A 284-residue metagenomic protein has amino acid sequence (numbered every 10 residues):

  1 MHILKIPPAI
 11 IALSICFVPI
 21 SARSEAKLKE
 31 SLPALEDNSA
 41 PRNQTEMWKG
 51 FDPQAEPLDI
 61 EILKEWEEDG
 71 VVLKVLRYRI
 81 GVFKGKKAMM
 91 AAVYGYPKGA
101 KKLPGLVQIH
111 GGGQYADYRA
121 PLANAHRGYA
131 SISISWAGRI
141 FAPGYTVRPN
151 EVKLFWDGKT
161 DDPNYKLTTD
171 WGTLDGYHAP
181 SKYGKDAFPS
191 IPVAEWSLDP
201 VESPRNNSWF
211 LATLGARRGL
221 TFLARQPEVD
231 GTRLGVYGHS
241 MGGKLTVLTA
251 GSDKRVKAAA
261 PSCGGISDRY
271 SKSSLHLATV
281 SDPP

Functional and structural regions predicted by a protein language model:
M1-I10: Bacterial N-terminal signal peptides that target proteins for export
A9-F17: Bacterial N-terminal signal peptides
A22-A26: Boundary at the C-terminal end of the N-terminal hydrophobic targeting segment
G50-A100: N-terminal cap/lid segment of alpha/beta-hydrolase-fold proteins
K102-G111: Short beta-strand element of the alpha/beta-hydrolase
G113-Y115, S131: Serine-hydrolase catalytic-loop signature spanning alpha/beta hydrolases and amidase-signature enzymes
L122-L214, D268-L277: Cap/lid segment of the alpha/beta-hydrolase catalytic domain
L211-V280: Primarily recognizes the serine-hydrolase "nucleophile elbow" in alpha/beta-hydrolase and SGNH/GDSL folds
